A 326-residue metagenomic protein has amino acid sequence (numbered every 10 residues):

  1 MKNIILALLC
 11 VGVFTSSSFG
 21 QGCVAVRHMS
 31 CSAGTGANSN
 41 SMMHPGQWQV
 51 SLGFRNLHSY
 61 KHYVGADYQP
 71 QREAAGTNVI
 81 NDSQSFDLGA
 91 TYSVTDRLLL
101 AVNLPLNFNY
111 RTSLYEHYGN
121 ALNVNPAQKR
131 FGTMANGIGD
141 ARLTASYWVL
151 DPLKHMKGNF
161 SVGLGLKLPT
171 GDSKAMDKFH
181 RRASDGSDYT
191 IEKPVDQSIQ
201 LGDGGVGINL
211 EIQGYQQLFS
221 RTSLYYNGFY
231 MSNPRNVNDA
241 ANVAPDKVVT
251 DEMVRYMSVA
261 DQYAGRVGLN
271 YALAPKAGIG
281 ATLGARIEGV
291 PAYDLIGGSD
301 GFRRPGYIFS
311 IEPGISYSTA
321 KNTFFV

Functional and structural regions predicted by a protein language model:
Q21-V24, N38-Q47, S59-K61, R97 (+5 more regions): Short loop/turn motifs that connect adjacent beta-strands in outer-membrane beta-barrel proteins
V26, N56-S85, S198-L201: Surface-exposed strand-loop-strand hairpins of Gram-negative outer-membrane beta-barrel proteins
A37, Q71-G76, N125-T133, V195-Q200 (+2 more regions): Extracellular loop and loop/strand-boundary signature of outer-membrane beta-barrel proteins
S39-S41, L52-F54, L88-Y92, V102 (+7 more regions): Residues on the lipid-exposed face of transmembrane beta-strands in outer-membrane beta-barrel proteins
G46, D82-F86, A127, A135-A141 (+5 more regions): Residues that define the transmembrane beta-barrel architecture of outer-membrane proteins
W48-L52, L100-V102, L143, G158-L164 (+7 more regions): Transmembrane beta-strands of outer-membrane beta-barrel proteins
F54-Y60, L104-Y110, D140, V149 (+5 more regions): Transmembrane beta-strands of outer-membrane beta-barrel pores
Y63-D67, R72, N236-V326: Outer membrane beta-barrel transmembrane domains
